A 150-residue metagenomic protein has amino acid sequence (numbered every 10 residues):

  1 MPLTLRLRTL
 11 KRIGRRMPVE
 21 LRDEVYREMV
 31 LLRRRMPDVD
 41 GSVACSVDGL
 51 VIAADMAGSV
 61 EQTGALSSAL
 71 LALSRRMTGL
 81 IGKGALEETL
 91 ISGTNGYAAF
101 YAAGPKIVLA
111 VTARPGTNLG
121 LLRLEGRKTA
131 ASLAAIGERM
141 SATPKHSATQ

Functional and structural regions predicted by a protein language model:
P2-V39, V47-Q150: Acidic, low-complexity cytosolic segments
